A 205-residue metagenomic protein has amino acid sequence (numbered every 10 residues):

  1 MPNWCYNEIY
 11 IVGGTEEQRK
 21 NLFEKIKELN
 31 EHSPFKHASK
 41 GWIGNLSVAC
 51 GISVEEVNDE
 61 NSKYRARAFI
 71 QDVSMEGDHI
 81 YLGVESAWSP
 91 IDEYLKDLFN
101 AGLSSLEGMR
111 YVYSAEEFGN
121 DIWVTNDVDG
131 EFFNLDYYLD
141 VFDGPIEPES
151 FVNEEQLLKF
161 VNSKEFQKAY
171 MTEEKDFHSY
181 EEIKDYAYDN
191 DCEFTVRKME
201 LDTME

Functional and structural regions predicted by a protein language model:
M1-E205: Long, contiguous binding/interaction regions
